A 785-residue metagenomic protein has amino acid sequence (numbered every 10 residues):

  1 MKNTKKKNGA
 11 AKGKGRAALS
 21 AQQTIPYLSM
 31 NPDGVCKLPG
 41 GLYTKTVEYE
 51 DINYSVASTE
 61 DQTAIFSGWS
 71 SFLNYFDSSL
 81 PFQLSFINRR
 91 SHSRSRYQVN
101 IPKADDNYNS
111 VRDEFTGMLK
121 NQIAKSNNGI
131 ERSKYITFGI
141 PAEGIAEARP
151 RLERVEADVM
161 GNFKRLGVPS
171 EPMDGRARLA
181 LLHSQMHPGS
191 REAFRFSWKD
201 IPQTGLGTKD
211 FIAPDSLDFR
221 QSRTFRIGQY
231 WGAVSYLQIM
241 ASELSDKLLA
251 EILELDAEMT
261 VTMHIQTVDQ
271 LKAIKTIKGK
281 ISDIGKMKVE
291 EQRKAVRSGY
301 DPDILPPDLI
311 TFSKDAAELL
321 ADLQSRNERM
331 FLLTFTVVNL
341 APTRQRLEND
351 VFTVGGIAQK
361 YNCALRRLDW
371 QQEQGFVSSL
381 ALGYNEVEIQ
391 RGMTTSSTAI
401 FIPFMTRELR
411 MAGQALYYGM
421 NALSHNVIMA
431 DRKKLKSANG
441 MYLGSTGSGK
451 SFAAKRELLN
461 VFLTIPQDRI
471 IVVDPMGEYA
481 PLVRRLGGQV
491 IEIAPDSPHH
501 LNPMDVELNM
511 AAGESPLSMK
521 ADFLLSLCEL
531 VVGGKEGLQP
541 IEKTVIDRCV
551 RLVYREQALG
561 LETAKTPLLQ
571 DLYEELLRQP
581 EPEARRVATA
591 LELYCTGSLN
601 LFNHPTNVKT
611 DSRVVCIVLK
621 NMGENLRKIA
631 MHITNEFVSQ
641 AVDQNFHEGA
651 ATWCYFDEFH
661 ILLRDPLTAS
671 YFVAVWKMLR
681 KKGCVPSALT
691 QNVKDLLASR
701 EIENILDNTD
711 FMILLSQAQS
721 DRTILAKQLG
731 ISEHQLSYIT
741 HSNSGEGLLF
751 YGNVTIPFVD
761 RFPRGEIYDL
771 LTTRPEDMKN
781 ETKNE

Functional and structural regions predicted by a protein language model:
M1-F404: Extended, folded cores of ATP/NTP-driven motor/assembly subunits in large transport and secretion machines
I52, T59-S78, R89, L253 (+11 more regions): P-loop NTPase motor domains
Y442: Hydrophobic anchor at the beta1->P-loop junction of P-loop NTPases
K450: Conserved lysine of the Walker
A453: Hydrophobic positions on the alpha1 helix immediately C-terminal to the Walker A/P-loop
N460-I471, A641: Post-Walker A helix-loop "phosphate-sensing" segment adjacent to the P-loop in P-loop NTPases
G487-I491, E701-L714: A short helix-turn-beta junction within AAA+ P-loop NTPase domains corresponding to the substrate/partner-engaging
L729-N784: Conserved P-loop NTPase
